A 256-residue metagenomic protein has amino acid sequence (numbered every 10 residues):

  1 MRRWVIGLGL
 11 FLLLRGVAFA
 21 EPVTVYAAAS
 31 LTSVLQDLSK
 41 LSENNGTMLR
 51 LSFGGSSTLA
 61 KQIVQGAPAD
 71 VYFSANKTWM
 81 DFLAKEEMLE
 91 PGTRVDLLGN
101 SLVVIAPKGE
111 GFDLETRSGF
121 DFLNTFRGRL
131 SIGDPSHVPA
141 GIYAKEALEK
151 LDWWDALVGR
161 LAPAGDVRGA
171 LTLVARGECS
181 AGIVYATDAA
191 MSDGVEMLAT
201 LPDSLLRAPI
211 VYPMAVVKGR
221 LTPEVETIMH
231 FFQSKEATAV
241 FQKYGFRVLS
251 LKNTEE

Functional and structural regions predicted by a protein language model:
M1-W4: Positively charged n-region of N-terminal signal peptides that target proteins for export
G7-R15: Bacterial N-terminal signal peptides
A20-F53, S57, K61-A67, S74-K77 (+1 more regions): Exported/periplasmic ABC-transporter solute-binding proteins
